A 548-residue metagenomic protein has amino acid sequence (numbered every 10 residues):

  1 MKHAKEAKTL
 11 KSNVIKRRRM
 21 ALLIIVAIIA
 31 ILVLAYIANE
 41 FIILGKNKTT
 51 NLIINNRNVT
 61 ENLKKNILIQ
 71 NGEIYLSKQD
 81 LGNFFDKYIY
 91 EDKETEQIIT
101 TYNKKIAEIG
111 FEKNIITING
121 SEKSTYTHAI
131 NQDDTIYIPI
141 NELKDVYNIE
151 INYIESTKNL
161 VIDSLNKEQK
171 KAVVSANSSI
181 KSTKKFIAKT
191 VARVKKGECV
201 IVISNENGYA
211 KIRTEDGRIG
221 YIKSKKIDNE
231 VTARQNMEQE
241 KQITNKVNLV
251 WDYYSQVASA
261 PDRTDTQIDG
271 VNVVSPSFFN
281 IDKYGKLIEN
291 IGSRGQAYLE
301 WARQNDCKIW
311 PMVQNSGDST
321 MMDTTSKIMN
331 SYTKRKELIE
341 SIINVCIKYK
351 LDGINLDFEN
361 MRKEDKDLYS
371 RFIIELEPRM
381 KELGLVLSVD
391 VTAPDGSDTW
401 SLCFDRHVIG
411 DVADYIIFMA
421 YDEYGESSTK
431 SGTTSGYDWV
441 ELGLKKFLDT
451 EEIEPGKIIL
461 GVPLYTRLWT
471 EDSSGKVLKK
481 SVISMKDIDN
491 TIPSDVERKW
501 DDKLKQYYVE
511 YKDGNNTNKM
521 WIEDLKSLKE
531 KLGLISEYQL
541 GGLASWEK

Functional and structural regions predicted by a protein language model:
K2-E206, D228, A233-E240: Primary recognition of N-terminal secretory signal peptides and signal-anchoring hydrophobic helices
G197, Y209-T214, I222: SH3/SH3-like beta-barrel fold
V231-S341: Glycan-recognition patch characteristic of GH18 chitinases/ENGases and related GlcNAc/peptidoglycan-binding proteins
N248-D252, V271-P276, I309-V313, I354-L356 (+5 more regions): Hydrophobic faces of well-ordered beta-strands that scaffold small-molecule active sites in alpha/beta enzyme cores
Y253-D269, Y332-K348, D398-H407, I522-S536: Short, acidic/polar
S275, E337-L368, Y415-K430, A544: Active-site groove signature of glycoside hydrolases
K283-S293, E340, K366-T491: Substrate-binding surface in catalytic domains of secreted glycosidases
L464-K531: Glycan-binding loop/region signatures in secreted carbohydrate-active enzymes
